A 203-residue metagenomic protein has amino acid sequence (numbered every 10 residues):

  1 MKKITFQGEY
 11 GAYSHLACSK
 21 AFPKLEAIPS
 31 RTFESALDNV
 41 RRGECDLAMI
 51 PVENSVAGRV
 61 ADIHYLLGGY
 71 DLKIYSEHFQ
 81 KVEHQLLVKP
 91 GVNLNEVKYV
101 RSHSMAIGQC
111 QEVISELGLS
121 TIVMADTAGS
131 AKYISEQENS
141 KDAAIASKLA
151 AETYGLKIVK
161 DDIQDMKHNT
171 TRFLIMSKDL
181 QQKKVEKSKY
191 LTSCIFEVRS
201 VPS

Functional and structural regions predicted by a protein language model:
M1-S203: Domain-level signature for soluble enzymes in the chorismate/prephenate branch of the shikimate pathway
